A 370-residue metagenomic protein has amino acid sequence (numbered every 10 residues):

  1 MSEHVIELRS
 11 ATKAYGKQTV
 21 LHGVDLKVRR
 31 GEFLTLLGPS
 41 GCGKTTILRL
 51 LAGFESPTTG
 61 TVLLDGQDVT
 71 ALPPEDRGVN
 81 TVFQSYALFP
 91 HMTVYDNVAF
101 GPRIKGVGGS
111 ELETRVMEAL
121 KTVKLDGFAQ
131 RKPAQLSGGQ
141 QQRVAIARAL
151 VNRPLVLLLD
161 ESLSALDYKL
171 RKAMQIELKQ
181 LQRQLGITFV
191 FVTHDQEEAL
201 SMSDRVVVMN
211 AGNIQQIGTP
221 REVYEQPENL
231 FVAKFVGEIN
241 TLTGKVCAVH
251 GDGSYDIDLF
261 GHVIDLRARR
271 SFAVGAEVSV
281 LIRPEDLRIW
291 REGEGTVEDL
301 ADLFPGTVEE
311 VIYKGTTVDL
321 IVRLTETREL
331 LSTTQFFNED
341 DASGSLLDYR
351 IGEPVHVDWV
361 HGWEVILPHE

Functional and structural regions predicted by a protein language model:
F33, P74-K234: ABC ATPase nucleotide-binding domains
L37-P39: The feature captures the beta-strand-to-loop junction immediately N-terminal to the Walker
A52: Helix-to-loop junction immediately C-terminal to a conserved catalytic motif
T58-T61, E111, A211, T243: Conserved coupling/switch loops of ABC nucleotide-binding domains, chiefly the family-specific signature
G60-D68: Conserved ABC transporter NBD signature motif
I239, V249-E370: Non-catalytic connector elements of ABC transporters
